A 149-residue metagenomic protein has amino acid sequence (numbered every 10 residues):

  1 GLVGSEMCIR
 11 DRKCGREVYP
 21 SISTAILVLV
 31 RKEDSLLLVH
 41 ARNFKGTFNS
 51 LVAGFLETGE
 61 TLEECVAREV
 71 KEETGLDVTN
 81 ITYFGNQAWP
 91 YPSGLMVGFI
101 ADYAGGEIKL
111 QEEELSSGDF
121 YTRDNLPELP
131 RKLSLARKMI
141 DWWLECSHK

Functional and structural regions predicted by a protein language model:
G1-I9: Short, small-residue-biased leader/transition segments that mark boundaries at the very start of proteins
C8-C14, C65: Disulfide-bonded cysteines in secreted/extracellular proteins and peptides
R12-L51, F55-L56, D77-V78, A101-Y103: N-terminal strand-loop-strand
I26, L95-V97, S116: Change "...and in nucleic-acid phosphodiester-cleaving endonucleases..." to "...and in nucleic-acid processing enzymes
K45-N49, Y91, Q111-K149: Nudix hydrolase/Nudix homology domain
L51-G85, F99, E107: The catalytic Nudix box helix
Q87-K109: Active-site-adjacent beta-strand/loop module that shapes the phosphate/pyrophosphate-binding cleft
